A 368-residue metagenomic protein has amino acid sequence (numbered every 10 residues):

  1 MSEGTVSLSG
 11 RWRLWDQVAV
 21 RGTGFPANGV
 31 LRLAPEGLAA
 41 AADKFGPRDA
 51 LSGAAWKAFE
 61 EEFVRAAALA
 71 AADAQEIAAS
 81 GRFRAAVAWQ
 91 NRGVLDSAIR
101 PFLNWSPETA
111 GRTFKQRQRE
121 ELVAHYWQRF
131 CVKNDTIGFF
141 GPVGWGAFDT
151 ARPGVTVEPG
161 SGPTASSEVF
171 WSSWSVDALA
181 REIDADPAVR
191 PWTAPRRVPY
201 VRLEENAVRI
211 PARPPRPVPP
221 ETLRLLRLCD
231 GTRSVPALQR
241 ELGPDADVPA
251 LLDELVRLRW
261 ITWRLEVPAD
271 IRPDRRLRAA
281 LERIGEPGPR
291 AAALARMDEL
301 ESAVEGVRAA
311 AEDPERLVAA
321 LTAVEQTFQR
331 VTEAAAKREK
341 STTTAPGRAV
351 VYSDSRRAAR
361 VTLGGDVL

Functional and structural regions predicted by a protein language model:
M1-P163, P220-E221, L228, D247-L368: Type-3 copper protein
F140, A147-R202: Extended, Lys/Arg-enriched charged tracts that mediate electrostatic binding to polyanionic substrates
V169, R240-E241, P249-D253: Composition- and surface-driven signal marking solvent-exposed, interaction-prone regions in large proteins
W171, P217, D230: Catalytic cores of large soluble enzymes that bind and process phosphate-bearing ligands
V189-T193, P215, D253: A general structural signal for short secondary-structure junctions and capping/turn motifs
A194-R224: Short alpha-helical segments that sit at the start of domains
E204-N206, T232-P236, R278-L281, S355: Short acidic (Asp/Glu) and glycine-rich catalytic loops that position anionic groups and cofactors
L226-A237, E241, D245: Short capping segments at the starts of secondary-structure elements
